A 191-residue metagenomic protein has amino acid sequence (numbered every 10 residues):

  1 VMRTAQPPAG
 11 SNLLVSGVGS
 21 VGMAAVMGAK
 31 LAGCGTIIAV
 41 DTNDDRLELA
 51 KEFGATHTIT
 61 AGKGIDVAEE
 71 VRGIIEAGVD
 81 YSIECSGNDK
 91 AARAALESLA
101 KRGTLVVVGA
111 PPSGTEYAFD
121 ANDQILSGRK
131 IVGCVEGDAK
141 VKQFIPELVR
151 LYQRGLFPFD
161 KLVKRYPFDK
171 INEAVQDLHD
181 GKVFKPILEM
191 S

Functional and structural regions predicted by a protein language model:
V1-G64, E69-E70: Mid-domain Rossmann-like dinucleotide-binding core that forms the NAD(H)/NADP(H) cofactor-binding site
A5-P7, I75, S86, S98-A100: A generic alpha-to-beta junction signature in SAM-dependent methyltransferases
N43, P111, G137: Residues in the short beta-alpha loop(s) of Rossmann-like NAD(P)-binding domains
A68-D80: A short acidic, Gly/Pro-enriched loop at the edge of an enzyme's catalytic core that lines a small-molecule cofactor
I83: N-terminal Rossmann-like NAD(P) cofactor-binding module of classical short-chain dehydrogenase/reductase
R93-E97, K142-S191: C-terminal hydrophobic helical "lid"/dimerization subdomain of Rossmann-like NAD(P)H-dependent oxidoreductases
L99-G114, V132-C134: ADP-ribose/adenylate-binding Rossmann-like module
G103-T104, F119-K161: Rossmann-fold dehydrogenase core element
